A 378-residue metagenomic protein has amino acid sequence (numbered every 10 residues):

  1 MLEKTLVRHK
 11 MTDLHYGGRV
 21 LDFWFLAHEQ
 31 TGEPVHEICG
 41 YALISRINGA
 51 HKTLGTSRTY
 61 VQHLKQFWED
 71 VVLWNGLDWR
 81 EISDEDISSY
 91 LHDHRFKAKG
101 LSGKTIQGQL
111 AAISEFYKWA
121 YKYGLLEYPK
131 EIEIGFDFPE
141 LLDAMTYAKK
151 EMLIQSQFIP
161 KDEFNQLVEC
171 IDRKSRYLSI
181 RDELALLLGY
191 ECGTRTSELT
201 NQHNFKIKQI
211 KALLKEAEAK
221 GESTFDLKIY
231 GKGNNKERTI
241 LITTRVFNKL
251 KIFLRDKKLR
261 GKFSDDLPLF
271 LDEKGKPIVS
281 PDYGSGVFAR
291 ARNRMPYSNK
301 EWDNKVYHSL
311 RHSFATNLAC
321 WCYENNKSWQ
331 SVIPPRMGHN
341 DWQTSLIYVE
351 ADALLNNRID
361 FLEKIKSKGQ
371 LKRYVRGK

Functional and structural regions predicted by a protein language model:
M1, E363-K378: C-terminal secondary-structure termini that scaffold catalytic or DNA-interacting sites
C39-R58, Q62-K150: N-terminal core-binding DNA-recognition domain of tyrosine recombinases/integrases
E140-Q166, G233-R245, G261-D266: DNA breakage-rejoining catalytic core of tyrosine-based enzymes
N165-T196: Basic, Lys/Arg- and aromatic-enriched nucleic-acid-binding interface segment
N201-N248: Conserved tyrosine-mediated DNA breakage-rejoining catalytic core shared by Y-recombinases
F205-Q209, E324-V349, K372-R373: Short, polar N-cap/turn motifs at the start of nucleic acid-interacting alpha helices
T243-W302: Active-site/catalytic core of tyrosine-dependent DNA strand-transfer enzymes
S285-S331, P335: Short, basic (Lys/Arg/His-rich) helix/loop patches that form interaction surfaces in the mid-to-C-terminal regions
